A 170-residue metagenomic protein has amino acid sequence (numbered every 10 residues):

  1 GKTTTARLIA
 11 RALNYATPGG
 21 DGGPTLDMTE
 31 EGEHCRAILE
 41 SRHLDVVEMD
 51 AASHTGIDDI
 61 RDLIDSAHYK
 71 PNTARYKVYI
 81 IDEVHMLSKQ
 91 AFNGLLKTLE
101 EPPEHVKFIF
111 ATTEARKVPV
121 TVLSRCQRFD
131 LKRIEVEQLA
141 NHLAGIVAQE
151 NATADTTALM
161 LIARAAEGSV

Functional and structural regions predicted by a protein language model:
G1-R128, Q138: P-loop/Walker A NTP-binding region and its immediately flanking N-terminal helices in P-loop NTPase folds
H54-I57, R133, E167: Short, solvent-exposed loop/helix junctions and linker helices that flank or host conserved functional motifs
S66-Y69, T73, G145-Q149, T153: Conserved helix-loop functional segments at active or binding sites
H105, E137, Q149, T153 (+1 more regions): Residues at alpha-helix boundaries and the short loops/turns that link adjacent helices
R128-L139, A152: Conserved AAA+ ATPase "SRH/arginine-finger" region at the nucleotide-binding site
A148, T157-G168: A short helix-loop-helix "switch/interaction" segment in the helical subdomain of ASCE P-loop NTPases
